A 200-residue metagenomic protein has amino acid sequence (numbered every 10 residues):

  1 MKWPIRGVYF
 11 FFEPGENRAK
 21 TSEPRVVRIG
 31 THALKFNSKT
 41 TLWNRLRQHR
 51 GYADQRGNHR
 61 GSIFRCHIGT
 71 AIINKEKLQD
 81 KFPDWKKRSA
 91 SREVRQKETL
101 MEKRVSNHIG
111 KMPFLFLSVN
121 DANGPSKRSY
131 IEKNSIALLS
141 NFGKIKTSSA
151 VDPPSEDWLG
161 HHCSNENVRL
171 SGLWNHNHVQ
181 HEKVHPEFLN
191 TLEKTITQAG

Functional and structural regions predicted by a protein language model:
M1-R104, H108-G200: GIY-YIG nuclease catalytic motif and its immediate N-terminal context
